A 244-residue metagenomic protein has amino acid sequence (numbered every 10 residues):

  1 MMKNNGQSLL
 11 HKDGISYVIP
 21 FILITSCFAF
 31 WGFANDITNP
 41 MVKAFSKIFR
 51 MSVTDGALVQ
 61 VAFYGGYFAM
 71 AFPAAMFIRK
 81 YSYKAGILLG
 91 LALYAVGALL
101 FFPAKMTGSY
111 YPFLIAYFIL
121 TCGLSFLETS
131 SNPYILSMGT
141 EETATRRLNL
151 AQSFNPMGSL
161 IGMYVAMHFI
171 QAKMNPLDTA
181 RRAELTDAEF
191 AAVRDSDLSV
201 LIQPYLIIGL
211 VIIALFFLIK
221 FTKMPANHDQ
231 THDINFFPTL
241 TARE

Functional and structural regions predicted by a protein language model:
M1-C27, W31, K47: Cytosolic juxtamembrane N-terminal segment immediately preceding the first transmembrane helix of multi-pass
I37-R50: Membrane-interface helix caps of multi-pass secondary transporters
L58-I78: Central cavity-lining transmembrane alpha-helices of secondary-active solute carriers, predominantly the Major
A92-T107: C-terminal ends and interior cores of transmembrane alpha-helices in multi-pass membrane transporters/permeases
Y110-L127: Hydrophobic core of transmembrane alpha-helices in multi-pass small-molecule transporters, especially MFS/SLC-type
L124-S125, T143-N175: Glycine-rich segments within core transmembrane alpha-helices of 12-TM secondary carriers
F126-T140: Intracellular juxtamembrane helix-capping segments at the cytosolic ends of symmetry-related transmembrane helices
A166-D178, D187-F190, D195-S196, L206-D233: C-terminal membrane-cytosol helix-exit motif in multi-pass small-molecule transporters
